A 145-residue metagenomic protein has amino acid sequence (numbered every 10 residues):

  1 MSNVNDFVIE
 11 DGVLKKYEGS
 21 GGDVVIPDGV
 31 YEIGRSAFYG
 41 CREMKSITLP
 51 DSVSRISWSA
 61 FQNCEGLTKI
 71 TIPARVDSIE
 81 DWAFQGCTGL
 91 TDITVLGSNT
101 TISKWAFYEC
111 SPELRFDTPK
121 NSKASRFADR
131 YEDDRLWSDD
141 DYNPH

Functional and structural regions predicted by a protein language model:
M1-D11, E18-E32, R42-R55, E65-S78 (+3 more regions): Structural signature of tandem-repeat unit edges
R35-A37, S57-Q62, E80-Q85, K104-A106: Consensus positions within tandem repeat domains that build extended binding/scaffold surfaces
F107-E109, D129-Y131: A structural signal for leucine-rich repeat
